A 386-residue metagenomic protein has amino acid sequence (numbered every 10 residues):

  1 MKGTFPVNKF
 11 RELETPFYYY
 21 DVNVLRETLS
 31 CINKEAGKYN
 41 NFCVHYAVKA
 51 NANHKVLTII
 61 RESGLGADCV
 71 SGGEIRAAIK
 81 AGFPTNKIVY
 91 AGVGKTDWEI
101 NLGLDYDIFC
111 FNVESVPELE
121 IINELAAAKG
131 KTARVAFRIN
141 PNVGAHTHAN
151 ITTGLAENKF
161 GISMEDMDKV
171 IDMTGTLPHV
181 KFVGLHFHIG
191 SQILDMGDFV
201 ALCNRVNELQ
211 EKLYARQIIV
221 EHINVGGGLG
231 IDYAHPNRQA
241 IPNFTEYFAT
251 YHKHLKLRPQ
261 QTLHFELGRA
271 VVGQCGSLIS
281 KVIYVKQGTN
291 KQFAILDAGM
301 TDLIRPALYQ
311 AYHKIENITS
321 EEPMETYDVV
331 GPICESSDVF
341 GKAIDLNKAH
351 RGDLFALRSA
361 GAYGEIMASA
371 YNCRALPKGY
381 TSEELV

Functional and structural regions predicted by a protein language model:
M1-A133, D172, T176-K181, E211-I218 (+3 more regions): A charged N-terminal "starter" segment
G3-T4, T250, Q260-V386: Charged (often Lys/Glu-rich) extended helix/loop segments that serve as interaction or gating elements
D21-V24, T28, I32, A52 (+19 more regions): General structural feature for long, well-ordered alpha-helical segments within catalytic domains of soluble enzymes
V24, N51, E74, K95 (+10 more regions): Short, glycine-/Ser/Thr-/acidic-enriched flexible segments
H45, R134, H222, T262 (+1 more regions): Hydrophobic "anchor" residues on beta-strands that sit immediately upstream of conserved functional sites
A47, R134-N140, H186-H188, N224-G226 (+2 more regions): Short beta-strand segments
L57, K80, I100-D105, I122-L125 (+6 more regions): Short acidic, glycine/serine/threonine-rich loops at helix termini
N142-Y284, L346, N372: Active-site loop/helix belt of alpha/beta enzymes
